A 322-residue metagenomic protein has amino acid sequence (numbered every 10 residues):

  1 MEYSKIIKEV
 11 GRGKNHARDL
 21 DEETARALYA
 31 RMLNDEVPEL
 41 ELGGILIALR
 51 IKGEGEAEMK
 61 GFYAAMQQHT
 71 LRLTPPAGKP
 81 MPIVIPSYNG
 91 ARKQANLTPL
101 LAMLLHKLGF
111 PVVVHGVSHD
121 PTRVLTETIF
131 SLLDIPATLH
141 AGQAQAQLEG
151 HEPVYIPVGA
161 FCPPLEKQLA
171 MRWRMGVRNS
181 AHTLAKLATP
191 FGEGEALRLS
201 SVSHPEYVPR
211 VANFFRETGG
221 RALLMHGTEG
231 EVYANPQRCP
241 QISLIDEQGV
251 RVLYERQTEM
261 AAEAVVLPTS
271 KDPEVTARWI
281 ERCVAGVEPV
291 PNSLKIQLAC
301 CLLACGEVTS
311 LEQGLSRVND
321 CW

Functional and structural regions predicted by a protein language model:
M1-Q94, H106-V112, A262-V266, A277-G286 (+2 more regions): Acidic, glycine/proline-rich low-complexity segments that act as flexible tails and inter-domain linkers
P38-E41, E58-M59, L73-G78, F215 (+3 more regions): Flexible, glycine/charged-enriched surface loops at secondary-structure junctions
I45, F130, A185, L298: Residue-level signal for inorganic ion chemistry
Y63-N89, G142-Q168, T258-E259: Self-splicing inteins and homing endonuclease
G78-Q147: A generic, well-ordered mixed alpha/beta core segment in the N-terminal half of proteins
A141-S201: Phosphate/diphosphate-binding glycine-rich loops and adjacent basic-rich segments that engage nucleotide
G194-A234, C239: Glycine-rich ThDP/TPP pyrophosphate-binding loop and its adjacent helix/strand module within ThDP-dependent enzymes
Q241-C300, A304-W322: Catalytic-core signal marking the mid-to-C-terminal active-site face
